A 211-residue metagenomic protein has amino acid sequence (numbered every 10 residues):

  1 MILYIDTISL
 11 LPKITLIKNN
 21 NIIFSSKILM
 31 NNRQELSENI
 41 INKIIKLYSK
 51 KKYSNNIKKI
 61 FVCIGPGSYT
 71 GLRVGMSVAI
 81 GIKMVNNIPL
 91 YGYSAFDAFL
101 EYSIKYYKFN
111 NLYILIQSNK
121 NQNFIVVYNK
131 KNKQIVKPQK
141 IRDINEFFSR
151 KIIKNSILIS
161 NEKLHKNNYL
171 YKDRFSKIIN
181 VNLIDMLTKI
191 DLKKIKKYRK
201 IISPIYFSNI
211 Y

Functional and structural regions predicted by a protein language model:
M1-I17, R33, Y91-Y211: Oxyanion-binding and handling regions
M1-V62, S156-I159: N-terminal beta-alpha supersecondary unit
N20-F24, V78-K83, Q122-Y128: Short, basic/glycine-rich phosphate-binding loops at helix/coil junctions that contact nucleotide phosphates
N21, S68, K133-Q134: Residue-level signal for well-ordered, solvent-exposed loop/turn and beta-edge residues enriched in charged/polar side
I44, V78-I82, L100: Buried hydrophobic packing segments
K59-A95: DPxDG-like acidic metal-binding loop motif
